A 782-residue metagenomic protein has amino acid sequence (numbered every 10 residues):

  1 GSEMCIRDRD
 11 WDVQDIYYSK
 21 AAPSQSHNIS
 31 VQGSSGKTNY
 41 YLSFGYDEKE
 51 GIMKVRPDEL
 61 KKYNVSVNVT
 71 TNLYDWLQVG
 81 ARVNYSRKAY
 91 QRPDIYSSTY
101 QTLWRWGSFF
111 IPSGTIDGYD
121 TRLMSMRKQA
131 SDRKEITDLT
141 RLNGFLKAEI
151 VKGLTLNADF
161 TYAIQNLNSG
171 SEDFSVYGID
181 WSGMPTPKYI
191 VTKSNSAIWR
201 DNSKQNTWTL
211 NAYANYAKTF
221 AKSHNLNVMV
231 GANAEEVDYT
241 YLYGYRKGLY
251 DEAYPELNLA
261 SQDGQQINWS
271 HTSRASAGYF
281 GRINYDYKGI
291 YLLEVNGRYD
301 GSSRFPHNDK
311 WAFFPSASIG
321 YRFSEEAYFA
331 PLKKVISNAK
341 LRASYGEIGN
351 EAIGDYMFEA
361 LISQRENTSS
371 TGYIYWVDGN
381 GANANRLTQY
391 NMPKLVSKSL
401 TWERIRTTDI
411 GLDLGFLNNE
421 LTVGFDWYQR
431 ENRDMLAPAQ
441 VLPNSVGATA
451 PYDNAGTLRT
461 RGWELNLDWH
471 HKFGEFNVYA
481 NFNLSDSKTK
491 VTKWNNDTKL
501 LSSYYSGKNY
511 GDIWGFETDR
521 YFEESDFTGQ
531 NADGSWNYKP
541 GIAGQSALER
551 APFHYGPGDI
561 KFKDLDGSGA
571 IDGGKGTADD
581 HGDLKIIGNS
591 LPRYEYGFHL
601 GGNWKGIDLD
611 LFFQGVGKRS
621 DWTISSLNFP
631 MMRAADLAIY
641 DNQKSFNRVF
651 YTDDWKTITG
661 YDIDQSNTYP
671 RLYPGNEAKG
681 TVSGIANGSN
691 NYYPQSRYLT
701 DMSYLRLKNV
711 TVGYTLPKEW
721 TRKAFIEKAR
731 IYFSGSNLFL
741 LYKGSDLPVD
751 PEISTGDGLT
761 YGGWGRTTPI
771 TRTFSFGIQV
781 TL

Functional and structural regions predicted by a protein language model:
G1-E3, Y356-F358, Q364-S369, K472-G588 (+2 more regions): Conserved small-residue
S2-E3, R7-W11, S26-I29, S98-M124: Acidic, glycine-rich flexible loop segments
R9-Q14, Q265, D579-G582: Short Pro/Gly-enriched beta-strand edge/turn motifs at strand-loop
Y17-A22, H271-T272, S399-W402, G588-N589: Short Gly/Pro-enriched turn/cap motifs at secondary-structure boundaries
Y17-P93, D138-N143: Transmembrane beta-barrel wall of Gram-negative outer-membrane proteins
N68-R87, D120-D173, T186-E517, F522 (+1 more regions): Extracellular/periplasmic, surface-exposed regions of secreted and cell-surface proteins
G178-W181, S302, V616-F725, A729-R730: Extracytoplasmic gating/loop element in the C-terminal half of outer-membrane beta-barrel translocons and assembly
N589-I624: Glycine-rich, aromatic-lined ligand/substrate-binding cores of catalytic and carbohydrate-binding domains
